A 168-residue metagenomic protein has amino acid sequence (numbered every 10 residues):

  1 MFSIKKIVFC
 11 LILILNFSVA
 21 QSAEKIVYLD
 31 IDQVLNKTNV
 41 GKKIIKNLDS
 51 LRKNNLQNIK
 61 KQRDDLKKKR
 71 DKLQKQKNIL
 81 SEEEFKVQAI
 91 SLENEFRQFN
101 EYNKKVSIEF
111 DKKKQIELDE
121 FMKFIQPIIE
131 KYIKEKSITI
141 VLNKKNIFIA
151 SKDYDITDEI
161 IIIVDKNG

Functional and structural regions predicted by a protein language model:
M1-V8: Bacterial N-terminal signal peptides that target proteins for export
V8-N16: Bacterial N-terminal signal peptides
S18-S22: Sec/Tat signal peptide C-region and signal peptidase I cleavage site
A23-I147, V164: Amphipathic alpha-helical segments
Y154-I156: A short, glycine/Asx- and small/polar-enriched loop/turn that sits immediately N-terminal to a beta-strand
